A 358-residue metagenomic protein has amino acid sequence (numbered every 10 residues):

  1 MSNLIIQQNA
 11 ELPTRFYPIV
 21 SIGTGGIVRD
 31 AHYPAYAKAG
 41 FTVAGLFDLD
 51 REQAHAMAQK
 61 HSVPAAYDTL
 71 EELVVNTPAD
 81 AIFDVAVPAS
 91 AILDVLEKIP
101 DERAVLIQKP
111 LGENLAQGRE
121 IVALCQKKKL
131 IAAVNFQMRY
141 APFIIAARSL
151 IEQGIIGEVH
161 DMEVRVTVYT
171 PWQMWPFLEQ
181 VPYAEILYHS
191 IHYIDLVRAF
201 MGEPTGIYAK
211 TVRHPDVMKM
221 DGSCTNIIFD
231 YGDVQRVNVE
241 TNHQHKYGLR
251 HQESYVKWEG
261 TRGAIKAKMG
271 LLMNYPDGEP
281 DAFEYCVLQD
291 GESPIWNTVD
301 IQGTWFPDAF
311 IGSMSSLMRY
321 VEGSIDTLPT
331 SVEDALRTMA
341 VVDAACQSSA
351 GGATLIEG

Functional and structural regions predicted by a protein language model:
M1-R15, A81-V85, S316-G358: C-terminal helix-rich "cap/oligomerization" subdomain common to oxidoreductases
S2-H61: N-terminal Rossmann-like dinucleotide-binding module
S2-I5, Y188, I194-P276, I311-I325 (+1 more regions): Contiguous beta-strand/loop segments that form the cofactor/metal-binding neighborhood of enzyme cores
I27, Q302-S315: Active-site loop of classical SDR/Rossmann-like NAD(P)-dependent oxidoreductases, centered on the catalytic Tyr-X3-Lys
A65-L124: Beta-loop-alpha module in the N-terminal Rossmann-like domain of NAD(P)-dependent dehydrogenases, especially those
I107-Q108, A132-V134, E163, V239 (+1 more regions): Hydrophobic residues in well-ordered beta-strands that form the structural core
E120-M138, G157-V164: Rossmann-fold dehydrogenase core element
M138-K219, T225-N226, G352: Predominantly a Rossmann-like dinucleotide-binding segment in NAD(P)-dependent oxidoreductases
